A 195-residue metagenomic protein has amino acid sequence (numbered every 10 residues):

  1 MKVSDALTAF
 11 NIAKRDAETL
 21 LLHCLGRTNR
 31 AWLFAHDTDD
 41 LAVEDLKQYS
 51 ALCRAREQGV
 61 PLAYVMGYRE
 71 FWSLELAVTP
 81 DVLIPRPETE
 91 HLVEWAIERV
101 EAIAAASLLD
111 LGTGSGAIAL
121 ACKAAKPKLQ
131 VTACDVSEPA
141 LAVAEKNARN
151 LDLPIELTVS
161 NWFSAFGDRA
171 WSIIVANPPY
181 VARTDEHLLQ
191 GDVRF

Functional and structural regions predicted by a protein language model:
M1-K14: Non-catalytic nucleic-acid substrate-recognition regions in nucleic-acid-modifying enzymes
T8-F10, A55, N147: Amphipathic alpha-helical regulatory segments at dimerization interfaces that relay allosteric signals between sensory
R15-T19: Short, amphipathic alpha-helical interaction segments embedded in low-complexity terminal/linker regions of eukaryotic
L20-L21, A119: Short alpha-helical scaffolding segments that buttress acidic/His motifs in well-ordered protein cores
L22-E98: Conserved AdoMet
E88-Q190: Conserved SAM/SAH cofactor-binding pocket of Class I
R194-F195: A short glycine-rich, Lys/Arg-flanked "PGG" loop and its adjoining helix->strand segment in the class I
